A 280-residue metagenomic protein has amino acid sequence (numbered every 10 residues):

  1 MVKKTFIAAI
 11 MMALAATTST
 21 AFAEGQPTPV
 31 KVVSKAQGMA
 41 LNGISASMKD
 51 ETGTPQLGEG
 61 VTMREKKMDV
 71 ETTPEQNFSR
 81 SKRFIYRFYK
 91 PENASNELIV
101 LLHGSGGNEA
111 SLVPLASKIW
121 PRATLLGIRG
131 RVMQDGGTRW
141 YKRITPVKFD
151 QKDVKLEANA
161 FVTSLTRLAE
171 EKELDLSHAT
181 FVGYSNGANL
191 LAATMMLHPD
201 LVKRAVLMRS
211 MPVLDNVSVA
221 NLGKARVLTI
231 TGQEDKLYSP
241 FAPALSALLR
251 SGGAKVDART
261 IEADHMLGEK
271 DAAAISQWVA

Functional and structural regions predicted by a protein language model:
G25-L98: A domain-start/cap signature at the N-terminus of enzymes
F78-L174: Serine-hydrolase catalytic machinery in alpha/beta-hydrolase-like enzymes
L174-G183: Alpha/beta-hydrolase fold nucleophile elbow
V182-G187, L191: Gly/Ala-rich beta-loop-alpha elbow adjacent to hydrolase catalytic centers
L201-P212: A conserved short beta-strand
L228-T231: Short beta-strand/loop motif that positions the catalytic acidic residue of the alpha/beta-hydrolase fold
Q233-S239: Acidic catalytic loop of the alpha/beta-hydrolase fold
P240, S246, R250, K255-A280: C-terminal catalytic histidine-bearing segment of alpha/beta-hydrolase fold enzymes
